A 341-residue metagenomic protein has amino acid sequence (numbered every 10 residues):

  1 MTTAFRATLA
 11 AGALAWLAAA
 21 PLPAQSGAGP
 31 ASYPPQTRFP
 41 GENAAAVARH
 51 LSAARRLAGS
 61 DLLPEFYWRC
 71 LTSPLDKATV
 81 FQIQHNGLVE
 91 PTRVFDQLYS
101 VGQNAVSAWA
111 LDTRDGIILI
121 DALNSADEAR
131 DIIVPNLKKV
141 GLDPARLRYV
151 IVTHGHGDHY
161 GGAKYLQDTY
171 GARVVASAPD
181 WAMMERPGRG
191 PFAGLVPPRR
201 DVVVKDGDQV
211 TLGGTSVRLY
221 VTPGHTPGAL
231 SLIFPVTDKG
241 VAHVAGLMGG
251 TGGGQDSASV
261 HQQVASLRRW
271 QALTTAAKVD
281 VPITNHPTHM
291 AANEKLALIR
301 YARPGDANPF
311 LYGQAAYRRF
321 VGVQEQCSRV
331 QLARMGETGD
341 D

Functional and structural regions predicted by a protein language model:
T8-A20: Bacterial N-terminal signal peptides
A20-S26: Signal peptide processing junction and immediate N-terminal pro/mature segment of secreted/exported proteins
S26-F81, K239-A242, G250, G254-D341: Accessory terminal helices/loops
Y33-P40, R49, R56, D127-D131 (+3 more regions): Active-site HxH/HxHxD metal-binding segment of metal-dependent hydrolases
Q84-V140, S231-G252: Conserved beta-strand hairpin/beta-sheet module of binuclear metal-dependent hydrolase folds, prominently
G87-L88, R93-F95, D131, L142 (+4 more regions): Metallo-beta-lactamase
I120-D121, R146-G155, V175-S177, V221-G224 (+2 more regions): Active-site neighborhood of phospho(di)ester-bond hydrolases with catalytic His/Asp-centered motifs
D127, G155-G161, W181-M184, P227-L230 (+2 more regions): Active-site environment of divalent metal-dependent phosphoester hydrolases
